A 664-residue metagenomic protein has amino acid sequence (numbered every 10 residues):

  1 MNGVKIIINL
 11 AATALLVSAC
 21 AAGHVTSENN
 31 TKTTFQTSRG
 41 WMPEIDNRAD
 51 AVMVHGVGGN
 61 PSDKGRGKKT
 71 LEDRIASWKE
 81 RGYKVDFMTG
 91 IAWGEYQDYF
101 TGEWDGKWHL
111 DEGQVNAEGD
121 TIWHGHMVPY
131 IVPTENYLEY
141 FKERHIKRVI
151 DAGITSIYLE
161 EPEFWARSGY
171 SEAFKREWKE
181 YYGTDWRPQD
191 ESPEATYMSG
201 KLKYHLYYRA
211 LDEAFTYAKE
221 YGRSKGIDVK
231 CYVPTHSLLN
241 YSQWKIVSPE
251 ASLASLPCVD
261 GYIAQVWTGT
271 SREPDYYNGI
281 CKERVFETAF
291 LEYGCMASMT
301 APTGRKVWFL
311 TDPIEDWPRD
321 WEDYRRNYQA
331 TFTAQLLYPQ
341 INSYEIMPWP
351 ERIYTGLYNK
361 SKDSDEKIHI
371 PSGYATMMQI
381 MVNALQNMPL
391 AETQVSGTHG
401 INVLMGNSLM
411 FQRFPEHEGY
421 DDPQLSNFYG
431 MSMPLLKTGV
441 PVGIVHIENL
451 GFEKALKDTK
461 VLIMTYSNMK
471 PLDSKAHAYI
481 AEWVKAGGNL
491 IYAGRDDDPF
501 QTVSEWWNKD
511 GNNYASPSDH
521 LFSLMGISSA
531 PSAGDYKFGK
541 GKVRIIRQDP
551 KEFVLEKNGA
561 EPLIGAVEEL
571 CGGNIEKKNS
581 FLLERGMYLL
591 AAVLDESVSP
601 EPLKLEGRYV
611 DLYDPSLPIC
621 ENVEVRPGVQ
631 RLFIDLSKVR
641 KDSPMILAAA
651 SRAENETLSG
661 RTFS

Functional and structural regions predicted by a protein language model:
N29-S38, D86-G90, Y158-P162, Y197-I246 (+4 more regions): Aromatic-lined carbohydrate-recognition surfaces of secreted/lumenal glycan-active proteins
N30-K84, K147-I157, S255-I263, T331-S343 (+1 more regions): Catalytic domains of carbohydrate-active enzymes, especially glycoside hydrolases
G40, T70-H124, S156-A166, A218 (+1 more regions): Glycine-rich, aromatic-flanked loop segments that form ligand/cofactor-binding clefts across common enzyme folds
I45-D50, H55-G56, E160, G222 (+5 more regions): Hydrophobic targeting/anchoring helices
D46, D422-N508, V598-S599: Helical hinge/lid and interdomain linker segments adjacent to catalytic or ligand-binding clefts that mediate domain
M53-R66, I122-K142, S192-A210, T235-S237 (+5 more regions): The substrate-binding groove and active-site-proximal loops of carbohydrate-active enzymes, especially glycoside
F87-A152, W186-Y204, D212-T216: Active-site-adjacent "subsite" loops/lids of carbohydrate-active enzymes
K470-S664: A conserved amphipathic helix/loop scaffold that creates a polar/acidic microenvironment used either to coordinate
